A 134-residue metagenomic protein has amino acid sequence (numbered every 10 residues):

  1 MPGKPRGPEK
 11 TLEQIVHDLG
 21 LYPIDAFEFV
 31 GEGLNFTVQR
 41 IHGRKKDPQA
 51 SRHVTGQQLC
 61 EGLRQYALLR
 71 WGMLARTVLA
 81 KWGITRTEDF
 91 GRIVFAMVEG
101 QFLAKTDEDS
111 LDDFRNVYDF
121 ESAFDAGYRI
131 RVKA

Functional and structural regions predicted by a protein language model:
M1-R40: N-terminal, charge-rich interaction modules
P8-L12, V16, V30, L63 (+4 more regions): Generic structural signal of hydrophobic/aromatic residues within well-ordered alpha-helices of folded domains
H17-L21, A50, V54, K81: Generic amphipathic alpha-helical segments used as scaffolds and interaction surfaces in large, multi-domain proteins
L21, Q39-D47, G72-R76, L103 (+1 more regions): Intrinsically disordered or highly flexible coil/loop and linker segments, enriched in small and charged/polar residues
Y22-A26, N35, T87, F95 (+2 more regions): Cytosolic covalent-transfer regions centered on His/Cys nucleophiles that carry phosphoryl or persulfide groups
L34-L68: A contiguous binding-surface segment within folded domains or other stable secondary-structure elements
V54-T106, F114: Amphipathic alpha-helical packing elements
K105-A134: Long, compositionally biased
